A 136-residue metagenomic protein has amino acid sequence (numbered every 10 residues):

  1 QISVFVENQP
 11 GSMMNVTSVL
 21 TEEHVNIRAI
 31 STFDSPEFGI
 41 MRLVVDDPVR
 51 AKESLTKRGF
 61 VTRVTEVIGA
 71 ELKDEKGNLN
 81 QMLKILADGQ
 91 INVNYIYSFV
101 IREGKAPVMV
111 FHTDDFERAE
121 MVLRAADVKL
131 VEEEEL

Functional and structural regions predicted by a protein language model:
Q1-L136: A conserved regulatory-domain signal marking ACT and ACT-like small-molecule sensing domains and adjacent regulatory
